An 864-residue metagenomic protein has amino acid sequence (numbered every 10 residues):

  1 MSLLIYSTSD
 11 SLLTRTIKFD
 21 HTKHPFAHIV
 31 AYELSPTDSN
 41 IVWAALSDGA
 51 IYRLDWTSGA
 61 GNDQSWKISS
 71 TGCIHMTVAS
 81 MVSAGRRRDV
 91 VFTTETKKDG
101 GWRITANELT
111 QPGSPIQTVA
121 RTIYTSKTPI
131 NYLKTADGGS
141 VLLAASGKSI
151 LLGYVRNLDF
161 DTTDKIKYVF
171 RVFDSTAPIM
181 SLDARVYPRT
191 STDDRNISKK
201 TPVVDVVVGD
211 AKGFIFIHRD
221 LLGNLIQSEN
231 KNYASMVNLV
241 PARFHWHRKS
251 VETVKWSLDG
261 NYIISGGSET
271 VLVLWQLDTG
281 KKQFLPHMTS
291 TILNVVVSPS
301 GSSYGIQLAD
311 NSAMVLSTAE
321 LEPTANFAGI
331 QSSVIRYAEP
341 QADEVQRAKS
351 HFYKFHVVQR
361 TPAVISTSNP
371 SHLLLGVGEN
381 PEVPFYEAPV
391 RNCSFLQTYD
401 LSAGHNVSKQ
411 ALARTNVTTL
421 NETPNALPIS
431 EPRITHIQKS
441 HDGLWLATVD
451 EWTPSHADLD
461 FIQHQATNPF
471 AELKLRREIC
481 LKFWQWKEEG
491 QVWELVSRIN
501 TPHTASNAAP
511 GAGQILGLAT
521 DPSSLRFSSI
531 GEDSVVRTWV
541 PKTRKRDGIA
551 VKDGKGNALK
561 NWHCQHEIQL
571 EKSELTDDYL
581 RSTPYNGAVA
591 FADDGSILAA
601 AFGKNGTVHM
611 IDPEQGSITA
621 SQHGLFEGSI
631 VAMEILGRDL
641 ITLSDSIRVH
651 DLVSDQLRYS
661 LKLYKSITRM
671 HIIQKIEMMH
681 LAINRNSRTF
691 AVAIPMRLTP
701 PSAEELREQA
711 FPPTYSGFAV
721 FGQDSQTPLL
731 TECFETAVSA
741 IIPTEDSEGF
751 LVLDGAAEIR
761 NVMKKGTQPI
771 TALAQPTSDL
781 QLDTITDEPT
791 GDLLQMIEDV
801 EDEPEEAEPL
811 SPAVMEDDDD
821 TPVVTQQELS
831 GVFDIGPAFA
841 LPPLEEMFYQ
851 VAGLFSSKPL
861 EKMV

Functional and structural regions predicted by a protein language model:
M1-I264, S268-V864: Long, low-complexity intrinsically disordered regions enriched in Ser/Thr/Pro/Gly
